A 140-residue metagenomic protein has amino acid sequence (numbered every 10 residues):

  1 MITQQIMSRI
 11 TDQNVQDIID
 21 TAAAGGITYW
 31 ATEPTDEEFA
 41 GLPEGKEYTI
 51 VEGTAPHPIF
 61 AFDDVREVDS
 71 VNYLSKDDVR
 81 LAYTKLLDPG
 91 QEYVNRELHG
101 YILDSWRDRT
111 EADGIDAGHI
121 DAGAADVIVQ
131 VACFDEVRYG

Functional and structural regions predicted by a protein language model:
M1-Y73: Long, contiguous N-terminal structural blocks used for assembly/anchoring
D12-V15, K76-V79, A122-D126: Alpha-helix initiation and N-capping motif
T21-G25, Y29, K85-Y93, D108-D113 (+1 more regions): Surface-exposed polar/charged interaction patches
D69-N95: Long, low-complexity intrinsically disordered regions enriched in Ser/Thr/Pro/Gly
L98: A motif-centric signal for short, conserved binding hotspots located in accessible loops or intrinsically disordered
G114-Y139: Acidic, proline/glycine-rich low-complexity IDRs
